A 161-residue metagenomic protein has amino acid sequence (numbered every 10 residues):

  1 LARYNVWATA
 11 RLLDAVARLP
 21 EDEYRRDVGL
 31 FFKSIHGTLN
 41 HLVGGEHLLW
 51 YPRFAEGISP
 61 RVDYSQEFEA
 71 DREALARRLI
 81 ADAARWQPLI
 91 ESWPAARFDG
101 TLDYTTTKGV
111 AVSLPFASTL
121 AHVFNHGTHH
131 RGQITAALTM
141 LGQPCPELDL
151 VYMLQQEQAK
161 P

Functional and structural regions predicted by a protein language model:
A2-S65, T106-P161: Short, contiguous alpha-helical
G57-F98: Helix-adjacent hinge/juxtasegments
A95-T107: Carboxylate-rich helix-loop segments that flank metal/cofactor sites and access channels in metalloenzymes
